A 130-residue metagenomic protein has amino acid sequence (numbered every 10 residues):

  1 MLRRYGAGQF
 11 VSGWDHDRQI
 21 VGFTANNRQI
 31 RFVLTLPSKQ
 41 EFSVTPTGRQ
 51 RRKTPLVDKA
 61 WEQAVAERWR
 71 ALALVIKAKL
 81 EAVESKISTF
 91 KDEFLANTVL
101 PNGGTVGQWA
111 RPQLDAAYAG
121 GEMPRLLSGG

Functional and structural regions predicted by a protein language model:
M1-A7: Amphipathic alpha-helical segments
L2, G13, V21, V44-Q50 (+2 more regions): Unusually extended, aromatic-enriched hydrophobic runs near protein termini
L2, Q19, Q40-V44, T54 (+2 more regions): Aromatic-residue detector
G8-S12: A short linear hydrophobic-aromatic micro-motif
D17-L74, A78: Long, continuous compositionally biased terminal/linker segments
A78-G130: Glycine-rich, aromatic-bearing surface loops/beta-hairpins
